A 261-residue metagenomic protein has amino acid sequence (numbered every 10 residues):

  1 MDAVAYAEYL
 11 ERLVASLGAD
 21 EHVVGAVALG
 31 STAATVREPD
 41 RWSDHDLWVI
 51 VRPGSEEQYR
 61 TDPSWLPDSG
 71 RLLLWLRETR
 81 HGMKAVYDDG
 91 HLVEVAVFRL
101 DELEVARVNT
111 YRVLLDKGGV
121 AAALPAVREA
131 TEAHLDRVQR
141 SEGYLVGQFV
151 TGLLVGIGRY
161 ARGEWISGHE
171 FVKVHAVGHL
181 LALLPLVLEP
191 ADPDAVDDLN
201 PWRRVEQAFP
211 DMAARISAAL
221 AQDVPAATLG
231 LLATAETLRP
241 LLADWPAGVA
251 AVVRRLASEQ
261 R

Functional and structural regions predicted by a protein language model:
M1-A5, W65-S167: Conserved NTP/Mg2+-binding pocket subregion across the NTase superfamily
M1-E21, L29-W42, W48-A96, D101: Metal-dependent nucleotidyltransferase catalytic core
E21-H22, P210: Proline-centered flexible-loop/turn and helix-kink motifs
A28-L29, E170: Short loop/turn and capping residues at structural boundaries
E38-R41, R107-V108, D198: Short aromatic-enriched loop/helix-cap "lid" or pocket-rim segments at secondary-structure transitions that line
R41, V113-L114, R204: Residue-level preference for alpha-helix termini and adjacent loops
E132-R261: Conserved nucleotidyltransferase catalytic core and NTase-mimicking acidic/glycine-rich helix/loop elements in nucleic
